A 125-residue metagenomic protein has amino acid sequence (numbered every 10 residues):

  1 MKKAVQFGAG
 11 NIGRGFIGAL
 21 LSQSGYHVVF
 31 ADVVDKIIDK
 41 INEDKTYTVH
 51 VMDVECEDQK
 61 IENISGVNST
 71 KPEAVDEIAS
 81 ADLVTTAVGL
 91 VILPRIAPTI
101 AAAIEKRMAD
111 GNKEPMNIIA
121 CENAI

Functional and structural regions predicted by a protein language model:
M1-A4, M116: Extreme N-terminal starter segment of soluble prokaryotic enzymes
A4-L21: Glycine-rich adenosine-cofactor-binding loop
Q6, F30, A120: Conserved SAM-binding loop
S22-D76: Glycine-rich phosphate-binding loop and adjoining beta1-alpha1-beta2 segment of Rossmann-like nucleotide-binding folds
N68-A74, I78, I96-I104: Structured alpha-helical segments in the cores of large, soluble enzyme domains
D82-T85: N-terminal Rossmann-like NAD(P) cofactor-binding module of classical short-chain dehydrogenase/reductase
V88-G89: Short glycine-/small-residue-rich Rossmann-like dinucleotide-binding loops
L93-I125: Rossmann-like NAD(P)(H) cofactor-binding subdomain of soluble oxidoreductases
